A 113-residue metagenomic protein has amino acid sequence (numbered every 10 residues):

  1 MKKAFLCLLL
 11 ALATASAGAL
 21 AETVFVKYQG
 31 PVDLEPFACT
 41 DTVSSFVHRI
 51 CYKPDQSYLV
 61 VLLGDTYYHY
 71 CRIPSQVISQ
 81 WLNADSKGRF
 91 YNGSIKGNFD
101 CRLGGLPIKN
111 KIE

Functional and structural regions predicted by a protein language model:
M1-A4: Positively charged n-region of N-terminal signal peptides that target proteins for export
C7-A15: Bacterial N-terminal signal peptides
S16-A21: Sec/Tat signal peptide C-region and signal peptidase I cleavage site
E22-E113: Acidic/histidine-enriched, beta-strand-rich ligand/metal-binding domains
